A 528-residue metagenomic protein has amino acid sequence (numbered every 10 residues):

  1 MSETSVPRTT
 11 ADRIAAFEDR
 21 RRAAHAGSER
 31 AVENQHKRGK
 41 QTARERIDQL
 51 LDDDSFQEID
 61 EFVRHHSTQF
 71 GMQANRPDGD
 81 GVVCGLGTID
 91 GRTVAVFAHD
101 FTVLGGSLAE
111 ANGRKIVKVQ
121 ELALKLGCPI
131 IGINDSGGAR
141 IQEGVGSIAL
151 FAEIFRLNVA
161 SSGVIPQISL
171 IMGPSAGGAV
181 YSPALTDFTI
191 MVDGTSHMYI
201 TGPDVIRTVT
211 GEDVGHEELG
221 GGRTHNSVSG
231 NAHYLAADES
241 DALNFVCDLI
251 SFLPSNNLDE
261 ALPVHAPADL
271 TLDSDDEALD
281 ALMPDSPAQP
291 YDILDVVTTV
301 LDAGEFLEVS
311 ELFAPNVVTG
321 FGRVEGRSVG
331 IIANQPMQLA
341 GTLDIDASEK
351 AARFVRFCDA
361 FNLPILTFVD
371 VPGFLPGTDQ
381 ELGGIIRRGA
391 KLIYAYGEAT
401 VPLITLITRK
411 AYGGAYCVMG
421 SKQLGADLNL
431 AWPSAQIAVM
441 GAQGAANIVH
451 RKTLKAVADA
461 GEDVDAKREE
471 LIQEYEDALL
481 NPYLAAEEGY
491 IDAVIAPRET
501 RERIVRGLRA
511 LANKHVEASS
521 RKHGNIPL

Functional and structural regions predicted by a protein language model:
M1-L528: Ligand-binding clefts of soluble mixed alpha/beta catalytic domains
